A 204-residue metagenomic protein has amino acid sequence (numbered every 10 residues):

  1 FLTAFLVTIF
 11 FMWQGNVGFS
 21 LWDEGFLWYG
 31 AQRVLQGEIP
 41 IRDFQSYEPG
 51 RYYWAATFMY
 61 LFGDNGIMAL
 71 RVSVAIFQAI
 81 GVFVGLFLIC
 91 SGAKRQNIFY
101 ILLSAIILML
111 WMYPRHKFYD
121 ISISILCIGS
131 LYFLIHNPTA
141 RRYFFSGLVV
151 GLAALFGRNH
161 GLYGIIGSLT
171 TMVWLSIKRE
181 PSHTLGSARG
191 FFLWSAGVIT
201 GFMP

Functional and structural regions predicted by a protein language model:
F1-V7, H183-P204: Hydrophobic alpha-helical membrane-interfacial segments at the cytosolic entry of transmembrane helices
G15-G30, I41-T57, D64-M68: Extracytoplasmic catalytic/substrate-binding loops of multi-pass membrane glycan-assembly enzymes
F19-S20, N97-Y100, H116-S124, R141-R142 (+1 more regions): Short, aromatic-rich membrane-interface segments at the entry and exit of alpha-helical transmembrane domains
L27, Q78-V82, D120-Y132, F145 (+2 more regions): Hydrophobic core segments of transmembrane alpha-helices in multi-pass, intramembrane catalytic enzymes
I67, R71, L102-I125, G151 (+1 more regions): Aromatic- and kink-enriched transmembrane "portal" helix at the membrane-lumen/periplasm boundary that abuts
V72-R95, F133: Transmembrane-helix motifs of polytopic, lipid-linked glycan transferases
L108-M109, Y143-R158, G164-L169, V198-G201: Membrane-interface alpha helices of multi-pass inner-membrane proteins
C127-F145, A153, I177-S182: Membrane-interface transmembrane helices that cradle and orient dolichyl/undecaprenyl
